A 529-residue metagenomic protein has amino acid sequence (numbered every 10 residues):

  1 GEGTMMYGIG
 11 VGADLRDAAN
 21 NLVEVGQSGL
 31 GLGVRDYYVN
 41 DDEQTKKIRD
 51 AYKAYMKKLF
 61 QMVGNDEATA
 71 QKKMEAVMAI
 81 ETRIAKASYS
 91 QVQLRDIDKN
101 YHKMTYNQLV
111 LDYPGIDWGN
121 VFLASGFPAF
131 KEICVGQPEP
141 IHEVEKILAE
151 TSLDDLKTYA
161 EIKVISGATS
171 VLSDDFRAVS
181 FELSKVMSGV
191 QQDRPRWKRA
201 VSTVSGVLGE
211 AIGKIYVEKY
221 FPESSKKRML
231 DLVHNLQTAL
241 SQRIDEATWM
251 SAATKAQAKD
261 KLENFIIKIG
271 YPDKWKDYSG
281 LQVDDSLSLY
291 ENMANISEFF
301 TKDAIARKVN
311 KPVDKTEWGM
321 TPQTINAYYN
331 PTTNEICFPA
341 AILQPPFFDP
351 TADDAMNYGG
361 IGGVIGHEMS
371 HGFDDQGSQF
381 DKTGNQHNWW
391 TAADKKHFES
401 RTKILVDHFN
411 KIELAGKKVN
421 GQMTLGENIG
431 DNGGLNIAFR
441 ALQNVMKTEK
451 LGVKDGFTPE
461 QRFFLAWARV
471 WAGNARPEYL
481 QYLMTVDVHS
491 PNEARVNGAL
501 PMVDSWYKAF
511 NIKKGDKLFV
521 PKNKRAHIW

Functional and structural regions predicted by a protein language model:
G1-D231, N235: Noncatalytic, helix-rich "gating/capping" subdomain that lines the substrate-entry/channel surface of large enzyme
D112-G115, C134-P138, R194, K198-V201 (+2 more regions): Intrinsically disordered, low-complexity linker/terminal regions across diverse proteins
